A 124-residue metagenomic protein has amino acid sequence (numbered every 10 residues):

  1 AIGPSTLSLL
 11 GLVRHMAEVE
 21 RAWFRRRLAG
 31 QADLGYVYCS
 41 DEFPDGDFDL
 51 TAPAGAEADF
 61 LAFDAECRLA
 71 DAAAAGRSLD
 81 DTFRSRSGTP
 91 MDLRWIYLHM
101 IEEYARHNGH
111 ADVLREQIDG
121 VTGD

Functional and structural regions predicted by a protein language model:
A1-D45, S85-D124: Short, contiguous alpha-helical
P44-R84, R94-M100: Acidic/histidine-rich alpha-helical segments that form the ligand environment of transition-metal centers
